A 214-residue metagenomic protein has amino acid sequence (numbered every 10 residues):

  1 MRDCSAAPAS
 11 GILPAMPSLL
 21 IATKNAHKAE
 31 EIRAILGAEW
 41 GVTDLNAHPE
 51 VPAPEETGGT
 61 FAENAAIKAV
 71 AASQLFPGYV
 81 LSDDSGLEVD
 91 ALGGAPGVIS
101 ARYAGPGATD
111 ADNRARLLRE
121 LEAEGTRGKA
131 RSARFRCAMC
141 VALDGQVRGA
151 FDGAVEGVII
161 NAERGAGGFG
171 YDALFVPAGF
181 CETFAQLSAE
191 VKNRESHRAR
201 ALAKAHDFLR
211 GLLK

Functional and structural regions predicted by a protein language model:
P17-L20, A26-D44, H48-K214: Anionic-ligand binding patches
